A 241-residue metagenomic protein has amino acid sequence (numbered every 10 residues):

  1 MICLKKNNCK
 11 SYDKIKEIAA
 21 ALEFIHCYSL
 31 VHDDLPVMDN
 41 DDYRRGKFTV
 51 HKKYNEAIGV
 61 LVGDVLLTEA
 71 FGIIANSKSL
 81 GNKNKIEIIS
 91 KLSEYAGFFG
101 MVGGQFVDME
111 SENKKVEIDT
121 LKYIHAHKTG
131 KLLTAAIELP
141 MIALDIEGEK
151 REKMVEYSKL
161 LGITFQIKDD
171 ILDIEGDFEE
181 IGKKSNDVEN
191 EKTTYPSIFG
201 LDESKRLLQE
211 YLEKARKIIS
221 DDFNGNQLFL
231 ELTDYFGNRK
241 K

Functional and structural regions predicted by a protein language model:
M1-I219, F223-G237: Mg2+-dependent prenyl diphosphate-binding active-site environment of isoprenoid biosynthetic enzymes
K240-K241: Short cytosolic juxtamembrane segments of multi-pass membrane proteins
